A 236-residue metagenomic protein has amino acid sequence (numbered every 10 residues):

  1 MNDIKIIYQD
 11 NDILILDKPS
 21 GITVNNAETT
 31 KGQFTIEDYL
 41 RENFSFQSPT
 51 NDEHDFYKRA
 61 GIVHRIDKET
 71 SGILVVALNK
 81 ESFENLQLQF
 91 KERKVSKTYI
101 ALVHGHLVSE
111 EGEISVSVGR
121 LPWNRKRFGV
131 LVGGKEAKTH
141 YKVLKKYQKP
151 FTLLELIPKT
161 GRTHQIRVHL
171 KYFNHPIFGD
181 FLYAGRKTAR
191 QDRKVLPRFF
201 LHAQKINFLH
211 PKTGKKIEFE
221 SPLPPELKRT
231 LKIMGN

Functional and structural regions predicted by a protein language model:
M1-F128, V132-K138, Q148, L223-M234: RNA pseudouridine synthases
M1-I13, I22-N25, T163, R167-N236: Pseudouridine synthases involved in rRNA/tRNA modification
V75, A101, Y141, I166 (+1 more regions): Short hydrophobic/aromatic patches on the structural cores and recognition surfaces of FHA
K80, K159-T160: Loop/turn elements at beta-strand to alpha-helix junctions within RNA-recognition modules
G112, V116, A137-T139, T152 (+2 more regions): Short beta-strand segments
L144, I157, L209-P211: A generic structural motif
P150-I157: Short, solvent-exposed secondary-structure boundary/capping segments
